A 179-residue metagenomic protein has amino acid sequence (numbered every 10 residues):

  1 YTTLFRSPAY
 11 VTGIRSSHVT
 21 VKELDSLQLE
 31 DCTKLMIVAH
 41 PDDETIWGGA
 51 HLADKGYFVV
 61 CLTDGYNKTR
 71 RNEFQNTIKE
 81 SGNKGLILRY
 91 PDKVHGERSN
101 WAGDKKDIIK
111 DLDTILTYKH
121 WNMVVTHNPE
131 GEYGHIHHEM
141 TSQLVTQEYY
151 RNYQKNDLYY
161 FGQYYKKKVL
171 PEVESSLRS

Functional and structural regions predicted by a protein language model:
Y1-L4: Short, small-residue-biased leader/transition segments that mark boundaries at the very start of proteins
S7-Y118, Q147: Active-site rim/loop-helix segments in enzyme catalytic domains that contact anionic ligands
I37-P41, H127, I136: Short His-Asn-centered micro-motif
D43-W47, Y66-K68, P129-G134, K166-V169: Active-site environment of divalent metal-dependent phosphoester hydrolases
I87, M123-H127, D157-G162: A structural signal for short, well-ordered beta-strand segments and their strand-loop junctions that often border
D113-L116, H120-E130, H138: Proline-aspartate-enriched helix->loop->beta-strand connector
P129, Y133-Y159: Catalytic domains of cell-wall/extracellular-matrix polysaccharide-remodeling enzymes, centered on de-N-acetylation
N152-S179: The feature marks non-catalytic terminal segments
